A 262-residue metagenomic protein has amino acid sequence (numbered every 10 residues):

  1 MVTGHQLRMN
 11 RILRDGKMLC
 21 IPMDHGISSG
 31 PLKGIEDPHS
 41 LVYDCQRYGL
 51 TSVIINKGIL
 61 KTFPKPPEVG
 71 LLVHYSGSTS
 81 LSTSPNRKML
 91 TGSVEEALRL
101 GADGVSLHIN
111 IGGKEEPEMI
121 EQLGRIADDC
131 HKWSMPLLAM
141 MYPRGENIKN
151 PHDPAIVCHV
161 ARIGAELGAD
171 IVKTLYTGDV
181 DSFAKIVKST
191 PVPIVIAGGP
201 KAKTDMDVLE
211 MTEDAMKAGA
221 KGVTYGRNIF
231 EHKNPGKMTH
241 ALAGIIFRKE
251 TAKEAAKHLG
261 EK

Functional and structural regions predicted by a protein language model:
M1-L13: N-terminal basic/disordered segments at the start of proteins
L13, I245-I246: Hydrophobic residues in alpha-helical segments
M18-I196, A202-Y225, H240, G244 (+1 more regions): Alpha/beta enzyme core
N228: Active-site metal-binding loops of divalent metal-dependent hydrolases
